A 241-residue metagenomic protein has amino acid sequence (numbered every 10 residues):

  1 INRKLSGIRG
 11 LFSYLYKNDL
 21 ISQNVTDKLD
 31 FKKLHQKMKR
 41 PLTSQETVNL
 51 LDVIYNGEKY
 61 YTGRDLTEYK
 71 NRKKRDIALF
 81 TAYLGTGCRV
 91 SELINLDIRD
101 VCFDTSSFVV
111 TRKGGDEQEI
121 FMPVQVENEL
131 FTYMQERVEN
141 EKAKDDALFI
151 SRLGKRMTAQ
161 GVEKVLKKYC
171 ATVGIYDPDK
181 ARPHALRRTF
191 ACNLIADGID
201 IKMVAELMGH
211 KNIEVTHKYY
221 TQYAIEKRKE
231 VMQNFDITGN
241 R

Functional and structural regions predicted by a protein language model:
I1-R241: Conserved catalytic core of the tyrosine transesterase superfamily
